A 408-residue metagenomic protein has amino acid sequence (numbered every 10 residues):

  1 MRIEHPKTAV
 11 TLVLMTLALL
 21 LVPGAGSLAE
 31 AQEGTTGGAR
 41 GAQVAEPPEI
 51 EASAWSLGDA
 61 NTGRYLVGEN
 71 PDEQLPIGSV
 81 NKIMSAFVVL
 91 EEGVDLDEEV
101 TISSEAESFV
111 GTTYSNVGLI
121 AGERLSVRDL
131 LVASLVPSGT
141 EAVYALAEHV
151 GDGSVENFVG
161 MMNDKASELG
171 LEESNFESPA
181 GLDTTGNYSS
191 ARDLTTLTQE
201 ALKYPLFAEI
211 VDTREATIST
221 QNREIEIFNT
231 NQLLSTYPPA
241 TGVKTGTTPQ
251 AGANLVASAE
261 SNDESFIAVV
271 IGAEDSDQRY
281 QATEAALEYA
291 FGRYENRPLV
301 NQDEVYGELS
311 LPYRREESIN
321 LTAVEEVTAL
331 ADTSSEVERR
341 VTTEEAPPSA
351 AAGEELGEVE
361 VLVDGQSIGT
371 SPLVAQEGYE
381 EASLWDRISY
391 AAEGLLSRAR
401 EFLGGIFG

Functional and structural regions predicted by a protein language model:
R2-V13: Bacterial N-terminal signal peptides that target proteins for export
L12-P23: Bacterial N-terminal signal peptides
T16, Q32, E304-Y306: Intrinsically disordered, low-complexity polar segments enriched in Ser/Thr/Pro and acidic
P23-E33, V374: Bacterial Sec-dependent signal peptides at the C-terminal "C-region" and cleavage site
A29-R192, T196-P205: Active-site-adjacent loops and short helices of periplasmic peptidoglycan-processing enzymes
L171-N175, D183-G408: Domain-terminus/edge residues, biased toward the C-terminal soluble/receptor-binding domains of extracytoplasmic
